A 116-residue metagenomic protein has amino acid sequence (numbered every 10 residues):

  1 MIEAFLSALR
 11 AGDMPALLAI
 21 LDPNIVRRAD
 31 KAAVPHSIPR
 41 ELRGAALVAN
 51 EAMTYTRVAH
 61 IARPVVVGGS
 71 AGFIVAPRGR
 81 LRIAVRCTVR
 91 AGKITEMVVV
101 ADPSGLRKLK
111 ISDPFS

Functional and structural regions predicted by a protein language model:
M1-S116: C-terminal and inter-domain tail/linker signature
